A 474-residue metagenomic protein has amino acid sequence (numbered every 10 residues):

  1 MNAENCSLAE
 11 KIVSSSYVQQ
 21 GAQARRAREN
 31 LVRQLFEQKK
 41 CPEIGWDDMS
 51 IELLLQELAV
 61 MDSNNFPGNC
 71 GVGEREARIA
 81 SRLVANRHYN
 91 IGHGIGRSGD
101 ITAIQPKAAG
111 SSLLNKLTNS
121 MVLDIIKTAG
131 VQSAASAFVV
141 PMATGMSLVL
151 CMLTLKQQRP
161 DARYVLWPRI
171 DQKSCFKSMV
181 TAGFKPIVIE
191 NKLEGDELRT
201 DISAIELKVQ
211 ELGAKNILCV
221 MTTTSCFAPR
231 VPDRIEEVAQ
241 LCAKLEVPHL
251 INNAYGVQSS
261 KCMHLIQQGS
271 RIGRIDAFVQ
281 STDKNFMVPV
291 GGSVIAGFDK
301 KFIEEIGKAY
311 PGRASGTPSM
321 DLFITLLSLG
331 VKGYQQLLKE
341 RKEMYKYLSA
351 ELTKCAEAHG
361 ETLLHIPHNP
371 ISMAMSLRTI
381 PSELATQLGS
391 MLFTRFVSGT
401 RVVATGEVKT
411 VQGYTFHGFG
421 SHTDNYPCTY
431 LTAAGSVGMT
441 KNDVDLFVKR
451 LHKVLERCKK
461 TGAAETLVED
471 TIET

Functional and structural regions predicted by a protein language model:
N2-S147, R341: Conserved N-terminal alpha-helix of the aminotransferase class I/II PLP-enzyme fold
A3, S7-K40, I275, E305 (+2 more regions): Conserved C-terminal alpha-helix-loop-beta "cap" of PLP-dependent enzymes that closes/shapes the active-site mouth
L8-S14, L117, M121-M320, I324-L352 (+2 more regions): Conserved PLP-enzyme active-site core in the AAT-like
D47, W167, E197-L198, G413 (+1 more regions): Short, well-ordered strand-loop elements centered on a beta-strand within folded domains, enriched for acidic residues
C70-R82, I104-G110, R163-R169, K261 (+3 more regions): Short, mixed-charge, low-aromatic patches
D100-I101, V188, P427-L431: Surface-exposed beta-strand-to-loop junctions that form interaction patches on eukaryotic regulatory domains
I104-A108, S136-P141, M221-T223, A374-S376 (+1 more regions): Short glycine-rich or small-residue beta-strand-to-loop segments that form or flank ligand, phosphate, metal/Fe-S
